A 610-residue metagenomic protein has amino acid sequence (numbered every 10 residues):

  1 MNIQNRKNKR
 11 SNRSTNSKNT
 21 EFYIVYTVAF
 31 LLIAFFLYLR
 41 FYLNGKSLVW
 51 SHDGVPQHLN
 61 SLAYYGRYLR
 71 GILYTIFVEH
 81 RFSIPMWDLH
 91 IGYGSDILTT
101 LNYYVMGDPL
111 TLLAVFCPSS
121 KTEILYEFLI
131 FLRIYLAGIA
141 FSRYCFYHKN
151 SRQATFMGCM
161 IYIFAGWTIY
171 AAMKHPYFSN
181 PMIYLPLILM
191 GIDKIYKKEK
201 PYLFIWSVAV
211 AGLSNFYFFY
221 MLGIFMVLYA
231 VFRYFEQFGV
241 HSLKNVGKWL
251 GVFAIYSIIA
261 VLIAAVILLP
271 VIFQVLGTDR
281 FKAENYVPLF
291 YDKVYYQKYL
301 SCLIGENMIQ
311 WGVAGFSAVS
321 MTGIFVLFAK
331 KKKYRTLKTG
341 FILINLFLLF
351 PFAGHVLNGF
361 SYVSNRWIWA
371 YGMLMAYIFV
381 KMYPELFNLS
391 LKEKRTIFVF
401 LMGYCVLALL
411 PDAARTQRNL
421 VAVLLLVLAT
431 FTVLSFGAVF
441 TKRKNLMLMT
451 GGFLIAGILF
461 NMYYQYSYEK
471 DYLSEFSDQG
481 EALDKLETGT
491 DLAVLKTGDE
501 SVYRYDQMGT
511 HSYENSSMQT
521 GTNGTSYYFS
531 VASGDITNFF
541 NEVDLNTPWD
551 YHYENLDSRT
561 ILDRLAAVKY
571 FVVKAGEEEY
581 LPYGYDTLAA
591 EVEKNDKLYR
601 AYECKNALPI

Functional and structural regions predicted by a protein language model:
M1-F41, K248, V252, S435-F440 (+1 more regions): Start-transfer (signal-anchor) and selected internal transmembrane alpha helices of multi-pass inner/ER membrane
F30, F131-Y147, R152-Q237, W249-I272 (+4 more regions): Membrane-embedded helix bundles of polyisoprenyl
I33-F141, M160-M182, M221, V275-R280 (+2 more regions): Membrane-interface coil-to-helix junctions
H52-T75, P109, W249-G340, I344-N365 (+1 more regions): Periplasmic/ER-lumenal interhelical loops and adjacent helix-loop junctions in multi-pass membrane proteins
T99-Y104, E123-L136, A154-F156, M160-L189 (+5 more regions): Membrane-interface micro-motifs in multi-pass membrane enzymes
F116, M449-I610: Soluble catalytic regions of membrane-associated enzymes that act on cell-envelope and secretory-pathway components
A137-Y144, Y184-Y196, I224-F232, I324 (+3 more regions): Transmembrane alpha-helical segments
E199, F218, T339-F352, L357-D484: Contiguous transmembrane helix-bundle modules in multi-pass membrane proteins
